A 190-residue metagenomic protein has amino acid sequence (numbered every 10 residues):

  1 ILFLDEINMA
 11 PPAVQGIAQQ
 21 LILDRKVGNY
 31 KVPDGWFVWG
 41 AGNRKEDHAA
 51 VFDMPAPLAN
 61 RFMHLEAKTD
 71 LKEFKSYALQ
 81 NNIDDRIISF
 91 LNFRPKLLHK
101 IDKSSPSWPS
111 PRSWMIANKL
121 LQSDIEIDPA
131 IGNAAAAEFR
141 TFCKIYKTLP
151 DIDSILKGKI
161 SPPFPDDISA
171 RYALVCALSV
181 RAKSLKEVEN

Functional and structural regions predicted by a protein language model:
I1-N190: C-terminal regulatory/interaction module of P-loop NTP-utilizing enzymes
